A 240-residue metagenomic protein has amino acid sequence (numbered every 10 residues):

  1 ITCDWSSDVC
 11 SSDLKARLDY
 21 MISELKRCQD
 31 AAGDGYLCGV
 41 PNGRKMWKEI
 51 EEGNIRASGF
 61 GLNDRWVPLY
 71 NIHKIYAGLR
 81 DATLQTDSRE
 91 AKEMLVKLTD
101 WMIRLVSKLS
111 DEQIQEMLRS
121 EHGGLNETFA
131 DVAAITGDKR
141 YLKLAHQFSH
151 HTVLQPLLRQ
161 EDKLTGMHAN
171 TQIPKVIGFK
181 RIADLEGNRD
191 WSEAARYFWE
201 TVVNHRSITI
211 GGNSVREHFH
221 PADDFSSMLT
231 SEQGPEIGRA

Functional and structural regions predicted by a protein language model:
I1-C10, I237-A240: Single conserved hydrophobic/aromatic residue that forms the stacking wall/gate of nucleotide- or nucleobase-binding
D4, L95, L142-A145, T165 (+1 more regions): Hydrophobic core positions of alpha-helical segments in small-molecule transporters and transporter systems
D13-Q147, Q155-P156: Extended ligand-binding groove/face enriched in aromatic
A31, D81, W101, H151 (+1 more regions): Glycine-rich, acidic and aromatic/proline-enriched surface loops and short helix-turn segments that act as binding
D34-N42, W199-T201, I208, G212-F219: Active-site cradle of extracellular carbohydrate-active enzymes
K48-E51, I55-N71, S107-H122, L154-N188 (+2 more regions): Solvent-exposed loop and edge beta-strand segments that line ligand/cofactor-binding and catalytic clefts
G137, E186-W191: Secondary-structure transition into beta-strands, especially the periplasmic turns and strand N-termini that construct
R189-T201, H205: Aromatic-lined glycan-binding groove of carbohydrate-active enzymes
